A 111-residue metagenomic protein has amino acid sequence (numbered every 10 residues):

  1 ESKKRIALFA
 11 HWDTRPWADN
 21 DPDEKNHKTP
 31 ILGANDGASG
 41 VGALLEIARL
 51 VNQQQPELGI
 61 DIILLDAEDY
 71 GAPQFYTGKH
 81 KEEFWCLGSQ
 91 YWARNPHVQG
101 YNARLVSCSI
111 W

Functional and structural regions predicted by a protein language model:
E1-P30, Q53: Soluble metallo-hydrolase cores and metallopeptidase-like ectodomains found primarily in the secretory/periplasmic
K28-W111: Acidic/histidine-rich catalytic neighborhood of metal-dependent amide-processing enzymes
